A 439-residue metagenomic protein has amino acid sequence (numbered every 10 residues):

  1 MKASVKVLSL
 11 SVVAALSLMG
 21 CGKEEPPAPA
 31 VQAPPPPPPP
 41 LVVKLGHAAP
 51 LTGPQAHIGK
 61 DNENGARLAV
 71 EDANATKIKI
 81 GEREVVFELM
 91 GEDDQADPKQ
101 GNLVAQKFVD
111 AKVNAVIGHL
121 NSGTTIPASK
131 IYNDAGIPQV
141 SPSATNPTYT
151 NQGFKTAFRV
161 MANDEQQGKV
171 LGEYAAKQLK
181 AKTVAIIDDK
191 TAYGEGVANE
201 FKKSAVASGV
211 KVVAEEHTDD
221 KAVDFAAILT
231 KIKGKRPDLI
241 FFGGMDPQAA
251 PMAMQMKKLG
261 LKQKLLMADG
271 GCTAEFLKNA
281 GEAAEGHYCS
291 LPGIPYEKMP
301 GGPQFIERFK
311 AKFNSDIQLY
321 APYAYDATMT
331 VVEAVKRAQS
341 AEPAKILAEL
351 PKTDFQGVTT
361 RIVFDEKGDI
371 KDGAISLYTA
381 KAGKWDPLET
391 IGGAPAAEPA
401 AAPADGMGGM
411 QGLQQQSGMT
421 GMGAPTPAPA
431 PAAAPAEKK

Functional and structural regions predicted by a protein language model:
K2-S4, L8-A14, C21-K439: Extracytosolic ligand-binding ectodomains
